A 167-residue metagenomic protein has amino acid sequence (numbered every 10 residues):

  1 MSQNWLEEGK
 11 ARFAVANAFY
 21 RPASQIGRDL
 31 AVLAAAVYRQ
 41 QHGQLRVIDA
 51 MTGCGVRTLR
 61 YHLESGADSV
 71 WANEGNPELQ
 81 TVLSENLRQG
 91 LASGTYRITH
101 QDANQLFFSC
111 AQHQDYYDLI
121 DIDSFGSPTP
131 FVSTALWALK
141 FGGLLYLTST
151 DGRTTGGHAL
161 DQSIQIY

Functional and structural regions predicted by a protein language model:
M1-Y167: SAM-dependent transferase fold signal centered on methyltransferase-like domains, encompassing both Class I
